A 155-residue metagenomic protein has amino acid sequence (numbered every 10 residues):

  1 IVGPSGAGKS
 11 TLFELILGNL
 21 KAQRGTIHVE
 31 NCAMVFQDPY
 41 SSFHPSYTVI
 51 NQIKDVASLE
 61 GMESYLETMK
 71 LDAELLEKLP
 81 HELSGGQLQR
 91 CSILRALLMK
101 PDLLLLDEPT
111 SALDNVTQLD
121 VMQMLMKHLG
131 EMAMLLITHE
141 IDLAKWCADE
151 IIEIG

Functional and structural regions predicted by a protein language model:
L17: Helix-to-loop junction immediately C-terminal to a conserved catalytic motif
D38, P45-G61: Q-loop/switch helix immediately C-terminal to the Walker
L79-L83, Q87: Conserved ABC ATPase signature
I93, V121: Hydrophobic anchor residue at the start of the ABC signature
L98-D102: A short, proline-enriched helix->beta-strand linker immediately N-terminal to the Walker B motif in ABC-type P-loop
L104-E108: Catalytic Walker B motif of ABC-type/P-loop ATPase nucleotide-binding domains
E131-I137: Conserved H-loop
